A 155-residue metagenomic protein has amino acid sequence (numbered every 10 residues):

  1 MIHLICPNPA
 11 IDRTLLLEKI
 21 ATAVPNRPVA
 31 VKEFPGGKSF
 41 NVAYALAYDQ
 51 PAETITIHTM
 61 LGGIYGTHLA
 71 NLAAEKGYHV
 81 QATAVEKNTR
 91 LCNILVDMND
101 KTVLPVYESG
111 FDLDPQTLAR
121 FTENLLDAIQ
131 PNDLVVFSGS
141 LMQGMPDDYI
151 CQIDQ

Functional and structural regions predicted by a protein language model:
M1-A23, K32: Positively charged, low-complexity intrinsically disordered leader regions
M1-I5, T83, M98-Q155: Ribokinase/PfkB-type carbohydrate-kinase core domain
R13-K19, T67-A70, V106: Short, glycine/acidic-enriched capping/hinge loops at junctions between secondary-structure elements
K19-T22, L72-Y78, C151-I153: Short, solvent-exposed amphipathic alpha-helical segments in soluble enzyme and RNA/protein-processing domains
T22-V29, V103-L104: Generic N-terminal amphipathic, Lys/Arg-enriched alpha-helix
R27-T89: Substrate-binding N-lobe of the ribokinase-like
H68, C92, G144: Phosphate- and divalent-cation-binding pockets in alpha/beta enzyme and binding domains that engage nucleotide-derived
I94-V96: A generic structural motif
